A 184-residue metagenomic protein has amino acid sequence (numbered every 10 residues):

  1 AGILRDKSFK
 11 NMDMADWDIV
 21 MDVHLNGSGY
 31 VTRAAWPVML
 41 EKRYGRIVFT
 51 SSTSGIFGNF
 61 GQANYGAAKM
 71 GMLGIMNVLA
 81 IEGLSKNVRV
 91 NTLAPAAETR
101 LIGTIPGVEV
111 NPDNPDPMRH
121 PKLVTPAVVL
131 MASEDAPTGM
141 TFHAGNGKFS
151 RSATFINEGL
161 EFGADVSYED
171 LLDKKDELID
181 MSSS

Functional and structural regions predicted by a protein language model:
S8-F9, D13-D18: Substrate-binding pocket helix/loop in short-chain dehydrogenase/reductase
D22, G55-G58, A63-G71: The catalytic Tyr-X3-Lys active-site helix of short-chain dehydrogenase/reductase
T32-R33, N77: A short, exposed helix-loop element centered on a Lys and neighboring polar residues
A34-R43: A short helix-coil junction within the Rossmann-fold of NAD(P)-dependent oxidoreductases
S52: Residue(s) in the substrate-gating loop at a strand-loop-helix junction that position the organic substrate next
F57, L73, V78-V88, E134-A136: Active-site-adjacent segment of SDR/Rossmann-fold oxidoreductases
T92, P112-S184: C-terminal helical subdomain
